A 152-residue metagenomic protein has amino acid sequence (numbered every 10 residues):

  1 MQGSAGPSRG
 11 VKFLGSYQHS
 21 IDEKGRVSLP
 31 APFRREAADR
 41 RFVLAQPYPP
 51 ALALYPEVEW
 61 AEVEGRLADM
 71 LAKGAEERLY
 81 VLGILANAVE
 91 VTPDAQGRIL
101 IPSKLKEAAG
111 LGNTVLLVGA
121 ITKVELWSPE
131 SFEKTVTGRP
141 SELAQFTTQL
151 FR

Functional and structural regions predicted by a protein language model:
M1-H19, E23, P32-V91, A95-Q96 (+1 more regions): Flexible "stalk/tail and boundary" regions
